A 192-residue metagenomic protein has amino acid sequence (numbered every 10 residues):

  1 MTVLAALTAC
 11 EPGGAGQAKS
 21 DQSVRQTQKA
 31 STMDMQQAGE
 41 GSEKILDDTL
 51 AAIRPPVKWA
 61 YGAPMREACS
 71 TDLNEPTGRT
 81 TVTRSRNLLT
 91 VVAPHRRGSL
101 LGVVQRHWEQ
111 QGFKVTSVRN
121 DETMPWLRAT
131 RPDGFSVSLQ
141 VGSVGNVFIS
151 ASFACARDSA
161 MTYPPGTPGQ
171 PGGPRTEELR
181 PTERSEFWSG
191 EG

Functional and structural regions predicted by a protein language model:
M1-T2: Sec-dependent N-terminal signal peptides
A5-A9: C-terminal motif of bacterial Sec signal peptides marking the signal peptidase cleavage site
C10-Q37, P168-G192: N-terminal low-complexity, Pro/Thr-rich disordered segments that flank secretion/membrane-targeting signals
S20-Q37, T71-R106: Terminal, regulation- and interaction-focused segments at domain boundaries
Q37-R84, T182, E191: Compositionally biased P/S/T/G-rich terminal and signal peptide-adjacent segments that lie outside catalytic cores
E43-D48, S143-G192: Extracellularly exposed regions in secreted/surface proteins, prominently low-complexity, repeat-rich
I45-I53, H95-V115: Amphipathic alpha-helical segments
P64-L73, V115-S136, S143: Ser/Thr-rich, low-complexity intrinsically disordered terminal regions
